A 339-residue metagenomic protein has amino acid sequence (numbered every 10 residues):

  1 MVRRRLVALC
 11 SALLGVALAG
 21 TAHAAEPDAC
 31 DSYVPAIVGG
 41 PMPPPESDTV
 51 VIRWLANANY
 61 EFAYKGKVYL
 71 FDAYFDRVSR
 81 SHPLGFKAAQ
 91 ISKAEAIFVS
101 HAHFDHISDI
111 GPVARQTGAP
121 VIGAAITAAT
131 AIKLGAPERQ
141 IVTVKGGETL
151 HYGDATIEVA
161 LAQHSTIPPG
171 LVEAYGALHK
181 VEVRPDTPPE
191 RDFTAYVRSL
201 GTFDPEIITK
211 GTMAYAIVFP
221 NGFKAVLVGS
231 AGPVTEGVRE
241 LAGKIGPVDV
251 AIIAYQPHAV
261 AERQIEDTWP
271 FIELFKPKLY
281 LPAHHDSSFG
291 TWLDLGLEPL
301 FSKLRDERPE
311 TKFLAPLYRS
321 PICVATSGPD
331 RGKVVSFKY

Functional and structural regions predicted by a protein language model:
A8-A17: Bacterial N-terminal signal peptides
G20-A24: Sec/Tat signal peptide C-region and signal peptidase I cleavage site
D28-S47, W54-L55, N59-H103, S108-R115 (+3 more regions): Pre-active-site segment of Zn-dependent metallo-hydrolases
L70-Y74, A94-A102, I122-A125, A225-A231 (+3 more regions): Active-site neighborhood of phospho(di)ester-bond hydrolases with catalytic His/Asp-centered motifs
V78, F104-S108, A128-T130, G146-L150 (+5 more regions): Active-site environment of divalent metal-dependent phosphoester hydrolases
I132-T149, K244, I265, W269-Y339: Binuclear metal-ion centers of metallo-dependent hydrolases, dominated by the metallo-beta-lactamase
G146-A214, P220-F223, D306, T311-Y339: Flexible, acidic/histidine-containing loops and adjacent segments that form or flank the divalent-metal
Y196-E273: Active-site-proximal loop/helix segments of hydrolase catalytic cores
